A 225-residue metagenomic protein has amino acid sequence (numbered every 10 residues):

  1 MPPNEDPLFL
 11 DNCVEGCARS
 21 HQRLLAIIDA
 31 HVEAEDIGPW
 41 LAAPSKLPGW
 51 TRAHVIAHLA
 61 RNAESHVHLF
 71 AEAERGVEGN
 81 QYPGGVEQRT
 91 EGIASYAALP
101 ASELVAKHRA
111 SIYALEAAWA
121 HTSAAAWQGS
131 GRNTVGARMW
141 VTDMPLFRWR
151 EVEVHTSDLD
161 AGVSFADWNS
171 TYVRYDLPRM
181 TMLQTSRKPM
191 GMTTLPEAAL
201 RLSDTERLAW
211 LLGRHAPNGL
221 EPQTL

Functional and structural regions predicted by a protein language model:
M1-N12, A42-A43, A71-Q81, H121-L225: Structured surface interface patches that mediate subunit assembly and partner/cofactor docking
P2-A57: An N-terminal domain-cap segment
C13-C17, L104-H108, I112, P145: Hydrophobic packing residues in well-ordered alpha-helices of helical domains and bundles
A18, Q22, W50-A53, A60 (+4 more regions): A structural signal for well-ordered alpha-helical segments within the folded catalytic domains of diverse enzymes
H21-D29, A63-V67, R109-A120, E153-T156 (+2 more regions): Structural signal for well-ordered, non-membrane alpha-helices
R52-G85: Conserved alpha-helical segments that form or flank metal/cofactor-binding pockets of metalloenzymes
L59, R89-A97, M144-V152: Hydrophobic alpha-helical segments that drive targeting, anchoring, or assembly
R89-S111: A short, structured beta-strand-centered segment in the mid-to-C-terminal lobe of catalytic cores from group-transfer
